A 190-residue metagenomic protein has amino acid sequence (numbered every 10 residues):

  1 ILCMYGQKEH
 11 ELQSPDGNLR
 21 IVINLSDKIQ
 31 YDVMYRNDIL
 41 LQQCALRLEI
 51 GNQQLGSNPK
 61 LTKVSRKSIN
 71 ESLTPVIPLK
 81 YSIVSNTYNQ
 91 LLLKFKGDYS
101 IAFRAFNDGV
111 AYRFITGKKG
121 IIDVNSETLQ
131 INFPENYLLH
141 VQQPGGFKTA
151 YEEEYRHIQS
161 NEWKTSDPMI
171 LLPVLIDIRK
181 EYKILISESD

Functional and structural regions predicted by a protein language model:
I1-E9: Bacterial Sec-dependent N-terminal signal peptides
E11-D190: N-terminal accessory beta-strand-rich subdomains and adjacent acidic, glycine-rich linkers that precede catalytic cores
